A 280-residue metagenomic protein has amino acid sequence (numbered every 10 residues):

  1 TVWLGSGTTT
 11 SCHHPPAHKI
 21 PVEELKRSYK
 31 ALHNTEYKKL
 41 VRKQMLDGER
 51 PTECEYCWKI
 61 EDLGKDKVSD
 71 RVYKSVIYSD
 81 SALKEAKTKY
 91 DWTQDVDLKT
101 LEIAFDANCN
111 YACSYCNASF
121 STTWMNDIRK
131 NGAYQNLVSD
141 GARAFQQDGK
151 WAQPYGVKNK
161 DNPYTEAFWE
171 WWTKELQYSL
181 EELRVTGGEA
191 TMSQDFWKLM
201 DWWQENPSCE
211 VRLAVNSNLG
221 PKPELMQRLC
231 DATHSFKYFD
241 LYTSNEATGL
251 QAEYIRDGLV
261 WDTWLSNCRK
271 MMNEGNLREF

Functional and structural regions predicted by a protein language model:
T1-Y78, D97: Accessory C-terminal segments flanking Radical SAM cores
T52-E55, A107-S114: Cys/His-enriched microdomains
W58-D62, C116-T122: Detector for the c-type heme attachment site
G64-K99, C109-Y111, G132: Recognition helices and adjacent regulatory flanks at domain boundaries
S81-W92, D161-K174, P223: A Trp-anchored, charged/polar loop motif used as the substrate-binding/catalytic surface of acyl/ester-handling
L98-N108, S119-Y164, Y178-Q194, N206-L225 (+2 more regions): Core AdoMet radical
W169, M200, M226-C230, L265-M272: Generic structural signal for well-ordered alpha-helices, preferentially at hydrophobic/aromatic core positions
E170-L176, M200-N206, C230-T233: Leucine-rich repeat
